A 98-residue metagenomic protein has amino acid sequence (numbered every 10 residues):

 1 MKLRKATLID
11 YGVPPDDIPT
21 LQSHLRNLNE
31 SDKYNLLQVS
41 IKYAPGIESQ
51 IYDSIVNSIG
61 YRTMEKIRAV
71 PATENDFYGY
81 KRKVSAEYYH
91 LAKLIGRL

Functional and structural regions predicted by a protein language model:
M1-K42, D76, K93-L98: N-terminal interaction/assembly modules
K42-Y61: Short amphipathic alpha helix immediately N-terminal
P45, R68-A69, K93: Residue-level recognition of short, structured coil/turn motifs that connect secondary structure elements
G46, Q50, A72-G79, K83: Short, well-structured alpha-helical interface segments that form or flank functional binding sites
S58-N75: Helix-turn-helix DNA-binding module
F77-I95: DNA major-groove recognition helices of helix-turn-helix
